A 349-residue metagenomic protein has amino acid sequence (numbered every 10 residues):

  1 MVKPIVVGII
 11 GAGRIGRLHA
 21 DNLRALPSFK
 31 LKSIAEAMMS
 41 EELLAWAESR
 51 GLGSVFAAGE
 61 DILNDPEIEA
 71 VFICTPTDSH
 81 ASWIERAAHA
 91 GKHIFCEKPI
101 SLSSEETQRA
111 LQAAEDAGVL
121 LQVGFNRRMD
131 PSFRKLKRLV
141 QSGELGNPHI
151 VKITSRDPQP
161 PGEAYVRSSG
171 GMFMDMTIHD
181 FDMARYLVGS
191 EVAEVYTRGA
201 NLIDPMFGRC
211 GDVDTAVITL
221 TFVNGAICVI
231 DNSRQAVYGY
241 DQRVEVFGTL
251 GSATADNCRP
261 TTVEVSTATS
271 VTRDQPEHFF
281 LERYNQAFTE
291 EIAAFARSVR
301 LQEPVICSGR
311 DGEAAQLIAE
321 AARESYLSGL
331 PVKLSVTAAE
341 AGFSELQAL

Functional and structural regions predicted by a protein language model:
M1, R24, A70-I73, Q108 (+2 more regions): C-terminal helix-rich "cap/oligomerization" subdomain common to oxidoreductases
M1-R50: N-terminal Rossmann-like dinucleotide-binding module
G53-G59: Conserved SAM-binding strand-loop segment of SAM-dependent methyltransferases
A70-T77, A81-R128, G143: Beta-strand-loop-alpha-helix segment that lines the small-molecule cofactor/substrate pocket of alpha/beta enzymes
C96, L121-V123, K152, I230 (+1 more regions): Hydrophobic residues in well-ordered beta-strands that form the structural core
Q112-L120, R134-P148, F247-G248: Basic phosphate/pyrophosphate-binding loop/patch that engages nucleotide-derived ligands
E163-I227, S233-Y238, R310: Rossmann-like dinucleotide-binding domain that binds NAD(P)(H)
N201, M206-R209, F222-E291, S308 (+2 more regions): NAD(P)-dinucleotide binding in Rossmann-like oxidoreductases
